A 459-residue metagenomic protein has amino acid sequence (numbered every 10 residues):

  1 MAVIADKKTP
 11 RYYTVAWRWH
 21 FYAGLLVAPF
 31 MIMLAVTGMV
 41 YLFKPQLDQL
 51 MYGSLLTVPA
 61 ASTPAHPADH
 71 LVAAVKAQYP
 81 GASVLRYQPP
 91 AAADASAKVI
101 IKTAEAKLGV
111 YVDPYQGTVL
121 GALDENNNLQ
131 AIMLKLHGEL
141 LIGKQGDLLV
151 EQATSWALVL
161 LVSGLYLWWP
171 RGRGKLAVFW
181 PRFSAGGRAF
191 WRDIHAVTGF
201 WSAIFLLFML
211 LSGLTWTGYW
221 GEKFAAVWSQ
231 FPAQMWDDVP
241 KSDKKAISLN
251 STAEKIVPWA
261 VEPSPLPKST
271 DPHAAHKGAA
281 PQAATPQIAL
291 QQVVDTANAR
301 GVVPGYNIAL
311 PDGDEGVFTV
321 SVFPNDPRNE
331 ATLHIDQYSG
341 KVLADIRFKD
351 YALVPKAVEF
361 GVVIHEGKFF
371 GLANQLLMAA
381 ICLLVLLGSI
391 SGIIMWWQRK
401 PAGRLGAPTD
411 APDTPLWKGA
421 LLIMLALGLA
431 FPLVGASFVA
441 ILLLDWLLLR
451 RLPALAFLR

Functional and structural regions predicted by a protein language model:
M1-R459: Conserved histidines in hydrophobic membrane contexts and catalytic metal-binding motifs
